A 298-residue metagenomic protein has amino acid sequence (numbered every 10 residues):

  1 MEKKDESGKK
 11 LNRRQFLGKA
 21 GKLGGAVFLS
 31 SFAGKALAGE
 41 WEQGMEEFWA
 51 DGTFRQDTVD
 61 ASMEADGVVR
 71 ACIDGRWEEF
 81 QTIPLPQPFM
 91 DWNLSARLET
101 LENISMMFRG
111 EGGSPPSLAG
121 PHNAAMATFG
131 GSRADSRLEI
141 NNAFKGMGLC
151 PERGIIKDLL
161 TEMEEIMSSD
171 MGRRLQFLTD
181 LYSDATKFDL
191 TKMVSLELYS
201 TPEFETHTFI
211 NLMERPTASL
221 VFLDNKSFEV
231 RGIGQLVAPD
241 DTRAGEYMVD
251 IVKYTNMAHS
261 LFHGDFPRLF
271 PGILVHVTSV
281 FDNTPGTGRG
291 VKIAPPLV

Functional and structural regions predicted by a protein language model:
E2, K9-V298: Binding-site signature for planar aromatic cofactors or substrates
